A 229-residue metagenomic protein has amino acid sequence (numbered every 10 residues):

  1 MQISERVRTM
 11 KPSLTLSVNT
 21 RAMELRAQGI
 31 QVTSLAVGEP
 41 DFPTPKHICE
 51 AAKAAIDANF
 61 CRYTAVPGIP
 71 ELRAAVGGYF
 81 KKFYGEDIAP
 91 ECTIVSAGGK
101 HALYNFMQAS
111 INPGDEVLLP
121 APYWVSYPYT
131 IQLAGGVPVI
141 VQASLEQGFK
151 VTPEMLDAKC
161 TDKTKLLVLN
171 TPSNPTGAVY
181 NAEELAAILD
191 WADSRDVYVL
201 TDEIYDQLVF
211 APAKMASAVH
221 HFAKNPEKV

Functional and structural regions predicted by a protein language model:
Q2-G98, N105: N-terminal small-domain helix-loop-helix segment of the aminotransferase-like
V18, A22, Y127, I188 (+1 more regions): Aromatic/hydrophobic pocket-lining residues that form π-stacking "cages" and hydrophobic walls in ligand
L25-Q28, A134, S194-R195, N225: Helix C-cap/helix->beta junction micro-motif
A109-I131: Conserved PLP-anchoring active-site segment centered on the Schiff-base-forming lysine
L133-V139: A short helix-loop-beta submotif of the ANL/AMP-binding
V139, S144-V219: Active-site phosphate-binding strand-loop segment of PLP-dependent enzymes
H221-V229: Active-site PLP attachment segment
